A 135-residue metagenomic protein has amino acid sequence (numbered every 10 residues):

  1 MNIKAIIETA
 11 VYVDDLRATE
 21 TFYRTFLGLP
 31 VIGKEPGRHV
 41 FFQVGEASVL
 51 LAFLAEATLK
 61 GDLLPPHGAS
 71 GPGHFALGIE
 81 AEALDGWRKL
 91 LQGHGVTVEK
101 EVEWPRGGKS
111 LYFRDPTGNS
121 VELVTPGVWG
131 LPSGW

Functional and structural regions predicted by a protein language model:
M1-R17, P72-L77, G127-W135: N-terminal beta-strand motif that seeds the catalytic metal site of vicinal oxygen chelate
N2, R88-W135: Vicinal oxygen chelate
Y12-A57: Core segments of cupin and vicinal oxygen chelate
A18, E82-W87: Short, conserved charged micro-motifs
P36, G73, G107: Exposed loop/turn and edge beta-strand positions of beta-sandwich/beta-sheet ligand-binding modules
L54-L59, G127-W129: A short, sequence-level motif marking secondary-structure junctions
G61-P65: Short beta-strand/turn micro-motifs at beta-sheet edges
H67-S70: Short glycine/proline- and charge-enriched loop/turn segments that cap or connect secondary-structure elements
